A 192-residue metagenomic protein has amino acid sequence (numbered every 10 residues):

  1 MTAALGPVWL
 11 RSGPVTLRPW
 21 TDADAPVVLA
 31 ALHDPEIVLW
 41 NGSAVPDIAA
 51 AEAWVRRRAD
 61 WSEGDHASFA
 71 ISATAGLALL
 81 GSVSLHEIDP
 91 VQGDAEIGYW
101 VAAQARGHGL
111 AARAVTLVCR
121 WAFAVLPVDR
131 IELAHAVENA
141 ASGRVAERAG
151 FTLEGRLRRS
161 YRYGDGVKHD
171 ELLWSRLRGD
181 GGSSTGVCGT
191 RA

Functional and structural regions predicted by a protein language model:
M1-Q104, V167-A192: GNAT-family acyltransferases
W20, E132-A134, T152-H169: Conserved catalytic-core motifs of GNAT/GCN5-like acyltransferases
P46, F69, A136-V137, S160: Conserved beta-strand edge residues that scaffold enzyme active sites
D65-S68, G98, G109, A114 (+3 more regions): Glycine-centered small-residue hotspots that permit tight backbone geometry or close packing
Y99-V101, G107-W121, A140-R148: Conserved acetyl-CoA-binding loop-helix of GNAT-fold acetyltransferases
A146, F151, W174: Conserved active-site tyrosine of GNAT-family acetyltransferases
